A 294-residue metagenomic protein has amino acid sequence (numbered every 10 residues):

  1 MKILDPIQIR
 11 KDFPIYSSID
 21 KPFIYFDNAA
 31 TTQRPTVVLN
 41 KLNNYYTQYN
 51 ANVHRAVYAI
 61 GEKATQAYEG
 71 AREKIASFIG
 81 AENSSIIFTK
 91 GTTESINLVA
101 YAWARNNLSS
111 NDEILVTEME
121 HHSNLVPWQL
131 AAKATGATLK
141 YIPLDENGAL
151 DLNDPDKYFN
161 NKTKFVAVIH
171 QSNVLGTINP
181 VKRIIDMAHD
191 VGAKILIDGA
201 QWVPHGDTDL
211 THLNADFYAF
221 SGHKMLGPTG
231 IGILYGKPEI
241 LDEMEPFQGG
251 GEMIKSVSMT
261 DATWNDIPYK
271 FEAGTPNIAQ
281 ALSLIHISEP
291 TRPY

Functional and structural regions predicted by a protein language model:
M1-K21: N- or domain-start disorder-to-order transition segments that initiate the globular core
I9, H212-D261, N277: Active-site PLP attachment segment
D20-P22, T32-K63, K74-A76: Glycine-rich phosphate-binding segment of PLP-dependent enzymes
A30, I254, T263-A279: A short glycine-threonine-serine/GTX helix/turn-capping micro-motif
E62-S110, H122-L125: Conserved beta-loop-alpha segment that forms the PLP phosphate-binding cup at the N-terminus of a helix
L108, D112, V116-F165: PLP-dependent aminotransferase-class I/II
T138, E146-P204: Active-site phosphate-binding strand-loop segment of PLP-dependent enzymes
I285-Y294: Single conserved hydrophobic/aromatic residue that forms the stacking wall/gate of nucleotide- or nucleobase-binding
